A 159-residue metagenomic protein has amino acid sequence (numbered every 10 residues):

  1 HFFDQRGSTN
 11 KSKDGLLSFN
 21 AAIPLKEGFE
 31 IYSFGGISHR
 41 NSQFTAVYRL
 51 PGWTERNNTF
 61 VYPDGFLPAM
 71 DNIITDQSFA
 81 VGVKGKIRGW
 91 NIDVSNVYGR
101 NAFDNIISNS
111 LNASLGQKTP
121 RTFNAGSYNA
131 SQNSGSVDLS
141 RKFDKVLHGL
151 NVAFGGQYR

Functional and structural regions predicted by a protein language model:
H1-A46, P51, N57-D64, P68-G82 (+1 more regions): Transmembrane beta-barrel wall of Gram-negative outer-membrane proteins
K13, E27, H39-V47, R100-S108 (+2 more regions): Gram-negative outer-membrane beta-barrel proteins
P24-E30, K86-N91, K142-N151: Short loop/turn motifs that connect adjacent beta-strands in outer-membrane beta-barrel proteins
S33-G35, V94-N96, V152-G156: Membrane-embedded beta-strand positions of outer-membrane beta-barrel proteins
I37-Q43, I87-G89, Y98-A102, G156-Y158: Transmembrane beta-strands of outer-membrane beta-barrel pores
Y48-W53, S108-N112: Short, flexible, mixed-charge acidic loops at enzyme active sites
D71, F79-G85, G89-I92, F103 (+1 more regions): Outer membrane beta-barrel translocator domains of Type V secretion systems
G99-R100, F123-R159: Structural signature of Gram-negative outer-membrane beta-barrels, strongest in the C-terminal barrel of TonB-dependent
